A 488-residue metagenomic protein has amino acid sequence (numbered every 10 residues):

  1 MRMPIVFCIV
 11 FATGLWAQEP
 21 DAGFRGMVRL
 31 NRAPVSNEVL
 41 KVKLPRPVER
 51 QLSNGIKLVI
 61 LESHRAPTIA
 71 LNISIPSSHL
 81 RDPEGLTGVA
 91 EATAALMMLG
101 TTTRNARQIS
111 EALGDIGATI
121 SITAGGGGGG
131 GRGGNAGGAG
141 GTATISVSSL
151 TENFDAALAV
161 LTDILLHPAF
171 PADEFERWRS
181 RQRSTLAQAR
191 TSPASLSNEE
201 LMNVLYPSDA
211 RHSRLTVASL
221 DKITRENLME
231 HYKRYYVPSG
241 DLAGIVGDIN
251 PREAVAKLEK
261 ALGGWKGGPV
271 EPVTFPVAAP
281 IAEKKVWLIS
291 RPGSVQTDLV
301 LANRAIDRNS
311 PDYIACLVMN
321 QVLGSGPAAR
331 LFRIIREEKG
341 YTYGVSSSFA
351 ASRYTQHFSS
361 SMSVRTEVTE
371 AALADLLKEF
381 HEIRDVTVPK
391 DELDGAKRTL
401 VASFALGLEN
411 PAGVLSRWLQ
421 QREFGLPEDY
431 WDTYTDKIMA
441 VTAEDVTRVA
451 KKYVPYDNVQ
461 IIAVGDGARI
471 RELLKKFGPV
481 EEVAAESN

Functional and structural regions predicted by a protein language model:
Q18-V39, L242-G247, M362, D394-N488: C-terminal regions of mature proteins
E19-N31, N135-A136, A157, A189-P238 (+5 more regions): Scaffold signal of the M16-like zinc-metallopeptidase fold and its non-catalytic homologs
E19-V28, A33, L242-D307, A463-N488: An aromatic/glycine/proline-enriched structural segment found at the starts of mature extracellular/organellar domains
V35-S74: Mature N-terminal segment immediately following signal peptide/propeptide cleavage in secreted/periplasmic
G55, I73, E91-T93, L113 (+15 more regions): Buried hydrophobic packing residues in well-ordered domains
A70-S148, T191, A210-L215, S325-Y341 (+1 more regions): M16/MPP (pitrilysin/insulinase) zinc-metallopeptidase core fold and M16-derived inactive scaffolds
L99-R104, V147-R179, A350-G407, K475 (+1 more regions): M16/insulysin-pitrilysin zinc metalloprotease superfamily fold
F175, E199, R225-A261, N458-Q460: Non-catalytic, conformational "gating/processing" segments within enzyme and secreted inhibitor domains
